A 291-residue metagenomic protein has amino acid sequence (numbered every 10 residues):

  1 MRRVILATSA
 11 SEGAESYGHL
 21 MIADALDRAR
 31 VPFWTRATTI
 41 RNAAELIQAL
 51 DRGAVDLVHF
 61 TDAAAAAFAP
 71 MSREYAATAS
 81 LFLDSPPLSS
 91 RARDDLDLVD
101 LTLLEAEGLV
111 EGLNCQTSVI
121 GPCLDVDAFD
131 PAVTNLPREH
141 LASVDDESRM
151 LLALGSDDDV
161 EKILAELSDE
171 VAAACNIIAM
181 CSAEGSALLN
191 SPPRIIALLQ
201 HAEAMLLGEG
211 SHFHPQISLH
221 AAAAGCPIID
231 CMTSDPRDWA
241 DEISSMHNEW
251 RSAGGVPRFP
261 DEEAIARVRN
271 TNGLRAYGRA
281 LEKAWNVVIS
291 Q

Functional and structural regions predicted by a protein language model:
Q48-A65, L81, A204-G208: Short N-terminal targeting/anchoring amphipathic segment
L57-D62, P70-L88, D100-L104, S118: Active-site proximal beta-strand in glycosyltransferases
S90-R91, L124-L141: Acidic anion/phosphate-binding donor-loop and adjacent secondary structure in glycosyltransferase catalytic cores
L96, S191-P192, A197-A202: Short alpha-helical donor nucleotide-sugar binding micro-motif in glycosyltransferases
G108, C123: Carbohydrate-associated surface elements
L141-E161, A165: Conserved donor-binding/catalytic core segment of Leloir-type glycosyltransferases
A197-F213: Acidic donor-binding loop of glycosyltransferase active sites
R237-D238, R251-I289: A charged, aromatic-enriched C-terminal amphipathic alpha-helix characteristic of glycosyltransferases across folds
